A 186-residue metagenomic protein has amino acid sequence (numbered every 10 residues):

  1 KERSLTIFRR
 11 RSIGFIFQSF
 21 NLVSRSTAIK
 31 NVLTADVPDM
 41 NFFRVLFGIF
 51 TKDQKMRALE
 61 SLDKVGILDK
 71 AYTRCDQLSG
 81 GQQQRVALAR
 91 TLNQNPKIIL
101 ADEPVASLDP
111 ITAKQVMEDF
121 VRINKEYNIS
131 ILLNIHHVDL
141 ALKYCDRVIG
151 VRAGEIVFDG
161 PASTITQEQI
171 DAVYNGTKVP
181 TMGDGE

Functional and structural regions predicted by a protein language model:
R44-D69: Conserved ABC ATPase "signature" region
R74-L78, Q82: Conserved ABC ATPase signature
N95: Conserved catalytic motifs of ABC-family nucleotide-binding domains
I99-D102: Catalytic Walker B motif of ABC-type/P-loop ATPase nucleotide-binding domains
P110-T112: Helix N-cap at the start of a conserved alpha-helix in ABC-type nucleotide-binding domains
K114-E126: Helical segment within the ABC ATPase nucleotide-binding domain
I135-H136: H-loop/switch region of ABC-family ATPase nucleotide-binding domains
